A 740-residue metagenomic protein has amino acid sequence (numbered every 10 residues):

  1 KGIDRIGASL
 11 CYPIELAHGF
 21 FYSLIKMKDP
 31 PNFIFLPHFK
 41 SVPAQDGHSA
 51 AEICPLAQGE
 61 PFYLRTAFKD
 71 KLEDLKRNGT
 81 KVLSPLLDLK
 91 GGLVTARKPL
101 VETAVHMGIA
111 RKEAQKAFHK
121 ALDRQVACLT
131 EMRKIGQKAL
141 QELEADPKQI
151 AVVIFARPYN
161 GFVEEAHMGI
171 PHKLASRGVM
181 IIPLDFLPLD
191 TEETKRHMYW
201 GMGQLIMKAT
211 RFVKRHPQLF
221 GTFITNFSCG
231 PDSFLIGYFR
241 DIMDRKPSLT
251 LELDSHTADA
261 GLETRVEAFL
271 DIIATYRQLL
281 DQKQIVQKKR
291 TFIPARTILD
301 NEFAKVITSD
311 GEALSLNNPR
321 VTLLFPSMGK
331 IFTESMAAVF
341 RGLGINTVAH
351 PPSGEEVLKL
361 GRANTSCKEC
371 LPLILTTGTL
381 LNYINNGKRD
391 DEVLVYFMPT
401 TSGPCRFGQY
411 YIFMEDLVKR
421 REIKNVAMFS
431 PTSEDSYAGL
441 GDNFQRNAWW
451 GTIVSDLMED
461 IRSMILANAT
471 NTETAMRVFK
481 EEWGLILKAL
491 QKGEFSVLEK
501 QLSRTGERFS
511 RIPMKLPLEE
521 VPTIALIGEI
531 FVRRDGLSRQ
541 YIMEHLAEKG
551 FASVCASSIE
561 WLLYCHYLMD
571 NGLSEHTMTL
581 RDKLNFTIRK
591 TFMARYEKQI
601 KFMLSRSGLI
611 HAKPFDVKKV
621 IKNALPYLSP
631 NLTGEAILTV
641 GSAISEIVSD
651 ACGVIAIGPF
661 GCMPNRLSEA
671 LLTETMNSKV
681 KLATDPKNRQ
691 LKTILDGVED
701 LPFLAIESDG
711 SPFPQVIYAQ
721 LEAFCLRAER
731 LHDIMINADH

Functional and structural regions predicted by a protein language model:
K1-H740: An N-terminal assembly and electron-transfer interface module characteristic of large anaerobic redox and radical
